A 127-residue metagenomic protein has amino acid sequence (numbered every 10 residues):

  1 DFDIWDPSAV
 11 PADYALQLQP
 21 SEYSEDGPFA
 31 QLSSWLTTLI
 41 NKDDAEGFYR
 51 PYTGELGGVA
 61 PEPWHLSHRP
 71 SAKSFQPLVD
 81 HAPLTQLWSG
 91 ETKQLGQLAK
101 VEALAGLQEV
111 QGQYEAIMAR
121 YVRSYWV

Functional and structural regions predicted by a protein language model:
D3-D6: Structural recognition of the beta-strand scaffold that forms the well-ordered cores of secreted hydrolase catalytic
A9-P11, K73: Generic "edge-of-domain/loop-turn" microfeature
P11-G54: Long, well-ordered alpha-helical scaffolding segments within enzyme catalytic domains, especially pronounced
I40-P77: Active-site/pore-lining binding-face segments in mid-to-C-terminal subdomains
E62-V127: Low-complexity, Gly/Ser/Thr/Pro-rich intrinsically disordered linker/tail segments
